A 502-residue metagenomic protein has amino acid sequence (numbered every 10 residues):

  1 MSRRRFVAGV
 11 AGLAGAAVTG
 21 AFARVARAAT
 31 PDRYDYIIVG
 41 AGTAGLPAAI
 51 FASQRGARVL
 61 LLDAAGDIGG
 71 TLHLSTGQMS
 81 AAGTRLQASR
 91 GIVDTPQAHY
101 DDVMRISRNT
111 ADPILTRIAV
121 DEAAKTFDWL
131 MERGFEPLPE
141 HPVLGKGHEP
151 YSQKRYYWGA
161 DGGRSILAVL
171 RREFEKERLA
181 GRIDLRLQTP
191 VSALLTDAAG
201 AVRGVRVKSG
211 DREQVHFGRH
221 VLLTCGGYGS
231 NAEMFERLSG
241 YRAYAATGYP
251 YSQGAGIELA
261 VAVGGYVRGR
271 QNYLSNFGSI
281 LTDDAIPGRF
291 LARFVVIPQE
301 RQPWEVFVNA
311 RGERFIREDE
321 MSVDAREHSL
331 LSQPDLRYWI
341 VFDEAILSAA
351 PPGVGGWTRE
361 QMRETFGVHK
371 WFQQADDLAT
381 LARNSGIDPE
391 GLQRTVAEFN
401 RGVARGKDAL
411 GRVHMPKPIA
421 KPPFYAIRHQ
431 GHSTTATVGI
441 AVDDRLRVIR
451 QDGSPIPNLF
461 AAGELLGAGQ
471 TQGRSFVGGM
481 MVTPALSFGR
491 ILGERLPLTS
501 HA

Functional and structural regions predicted by a protein language model:
M1-L13: N-terminal secretory signal peptides and thylakoid transit peptides that target proteins across membranes
P31-G42: Beta1/beta-strand and adjacent pyrophosphate-binding region of the FAD-binding site in flavoprotein oxidoreductases
R55-L72: Glycine-rich FAD pyrophosphate-binding loop
A81-A119: Glycine-rich active-site loop/strand segments that organize a redox cofactor
A119-R212, G218, A232-E233, I280-T282 (+1 more regions): Conserved redox-cofactor binding core of oxidoreductases
H216-D284, V482, F488-I491: Glycine-rich loop(s) and the adjacent beta-strand/alpha-helix scaffold that form part
I257-L259, V263-S385: An anion/pyrophosphate-binding glycine-rich loop and adjacent beta-alpha core in soluble alpha-beta enzymes
G391-G473: A glycine-rich dinucleotide-binding beta-alpha-beta segment and adjacent secondary-structure elements that constitute
